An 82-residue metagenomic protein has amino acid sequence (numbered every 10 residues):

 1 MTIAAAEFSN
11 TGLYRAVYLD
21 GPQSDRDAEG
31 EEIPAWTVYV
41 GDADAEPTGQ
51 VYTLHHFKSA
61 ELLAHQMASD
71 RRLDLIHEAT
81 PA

Functional and structural regions predicted by a protein language model:
M1-T37, H77-E78: Short N-terminal "domain-start" leader segments that mark the transition from disordered tails or signal peptides into
E7-S9, L19, L63, M67 (+2 more regions): Compositionally biased non-globular segments, especially hydrophobic aliphatic-rich helices of signal peptides
D42-L62, M67, L73, H77-A79: A short, exposed loop/beta-hairpin motif centered on an aromatic-Gly-Thr core
